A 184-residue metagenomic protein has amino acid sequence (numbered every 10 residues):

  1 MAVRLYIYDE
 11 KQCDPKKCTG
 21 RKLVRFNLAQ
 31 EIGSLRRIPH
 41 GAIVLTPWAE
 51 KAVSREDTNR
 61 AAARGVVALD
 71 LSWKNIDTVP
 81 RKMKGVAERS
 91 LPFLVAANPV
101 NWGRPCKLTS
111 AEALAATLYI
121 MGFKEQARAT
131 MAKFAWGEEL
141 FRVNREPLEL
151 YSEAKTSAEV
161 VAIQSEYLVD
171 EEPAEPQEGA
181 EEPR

Functional and structural regions predicted by a protein language model:
M1-V3, G20: N-terminal presequences and immediately downstream first alpha-helices
V3-C13, A42-L45: Short hydrophobic beta-strand segments
Y6-Y8, Y119, Y151, Y167: Sequence-level detector for tyrosine residue identity
K16-R21, N27-A113, I120-E149, K155: Active-site cofactor/cluster-binding pocket
A115-R128, E166-P176: A broadly tuned preference for mixed-charge, low-complexity surface segments
R145-R184: Long, charged alpha-helical interface segments
